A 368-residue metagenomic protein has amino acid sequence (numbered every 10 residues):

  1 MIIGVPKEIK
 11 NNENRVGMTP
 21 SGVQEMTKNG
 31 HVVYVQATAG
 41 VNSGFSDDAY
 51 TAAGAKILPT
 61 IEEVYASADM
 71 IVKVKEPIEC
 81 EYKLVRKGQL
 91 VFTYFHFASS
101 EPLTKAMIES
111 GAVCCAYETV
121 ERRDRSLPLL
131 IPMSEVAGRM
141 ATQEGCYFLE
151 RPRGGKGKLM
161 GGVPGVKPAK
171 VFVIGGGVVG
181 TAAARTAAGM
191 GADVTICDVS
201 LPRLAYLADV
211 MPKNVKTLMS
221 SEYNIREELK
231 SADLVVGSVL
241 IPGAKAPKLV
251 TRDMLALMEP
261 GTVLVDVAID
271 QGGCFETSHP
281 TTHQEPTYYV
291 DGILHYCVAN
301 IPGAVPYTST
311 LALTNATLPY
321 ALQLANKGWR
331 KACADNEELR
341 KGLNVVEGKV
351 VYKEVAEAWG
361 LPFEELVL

Functional and structural regions predicted by a protein language model:
I2, E8, E79-A169, V298-N300: Glycine/serine-rich phosphate-binding loop and adjoining beta1-alpha1 elements at the start of nucleotide-handling
I2-S110: An N-terminal-biased, well-structured beta-alpha scaffold segment characteristic of Rossmann-like dinucleotide-binding
P6-F45, P152-L240, T287: Glycine-rich phosphate/diphosphate-binding loop of Rossmann-like nucleotide-binding domains
D69, K75-E76, F95-H96, S221 (+3 more regions): Short glycine-/small-residue-rich Rossmann-like dinucleotide-binding loops
E76, V136, G177-V178: Residue-level detector of alpha-helix initiation sites
E118-E144, F148-L159, I269, C274-L368: Adenosine-phosphate binding glycine-rich loop
D209-D291: Rossmann-like adenosine-cofactor binding region
